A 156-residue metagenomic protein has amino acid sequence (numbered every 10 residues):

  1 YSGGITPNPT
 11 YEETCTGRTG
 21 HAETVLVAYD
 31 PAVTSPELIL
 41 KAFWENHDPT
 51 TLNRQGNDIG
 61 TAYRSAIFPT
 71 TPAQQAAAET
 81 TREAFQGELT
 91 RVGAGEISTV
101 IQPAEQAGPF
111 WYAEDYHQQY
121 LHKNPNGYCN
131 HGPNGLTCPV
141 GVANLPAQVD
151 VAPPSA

Functional and structural regions predicted by a protein language model:
Y1-A156: Flexible coil/turn and secondary-structure edge motifs
